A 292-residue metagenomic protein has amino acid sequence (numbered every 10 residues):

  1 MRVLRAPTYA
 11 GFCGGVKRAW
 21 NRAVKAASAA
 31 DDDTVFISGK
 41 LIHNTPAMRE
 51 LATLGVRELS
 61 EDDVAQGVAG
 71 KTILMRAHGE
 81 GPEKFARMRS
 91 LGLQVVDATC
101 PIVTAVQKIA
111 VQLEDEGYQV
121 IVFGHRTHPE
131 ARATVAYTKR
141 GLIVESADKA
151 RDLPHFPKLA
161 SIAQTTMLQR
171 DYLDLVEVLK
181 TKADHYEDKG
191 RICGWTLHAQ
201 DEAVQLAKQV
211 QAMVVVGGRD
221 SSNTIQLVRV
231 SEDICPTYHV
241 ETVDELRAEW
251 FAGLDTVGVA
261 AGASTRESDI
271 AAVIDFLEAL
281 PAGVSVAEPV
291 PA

Functional and structural regions predicted by a protein language model:
M1-A292: The feature marks the mature, well-folded catalytic cores of soluble enzymes
